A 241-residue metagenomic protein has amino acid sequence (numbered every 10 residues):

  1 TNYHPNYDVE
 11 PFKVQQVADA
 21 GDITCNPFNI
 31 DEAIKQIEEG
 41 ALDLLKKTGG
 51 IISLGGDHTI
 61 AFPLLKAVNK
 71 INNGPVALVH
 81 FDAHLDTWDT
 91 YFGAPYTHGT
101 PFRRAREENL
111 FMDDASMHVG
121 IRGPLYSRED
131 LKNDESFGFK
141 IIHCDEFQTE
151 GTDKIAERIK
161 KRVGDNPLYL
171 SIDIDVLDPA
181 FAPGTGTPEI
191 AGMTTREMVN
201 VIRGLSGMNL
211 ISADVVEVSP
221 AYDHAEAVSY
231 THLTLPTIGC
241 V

Functional and structural regions predicted by a protein language model:
T1-A77, H118, Q148-K160: Metal-dependent C-N hydrolase catalytic cores
G56, F81, V119, L170-I174 (+1 more regions): Active-site flanking residues adjacent to catalytic metal/cofactor-binding acidic residues
F62-P63, L85-T87, G93-E108, L125-S127: Active-site glycine-rich loop that binds ribose-phosphate moieties when present
A83-L85, G123, I174-V176, P220 (+1 more regions): Short, glycine/acidic-enriched loop or turn micro-motifs at the edges of active sites
Y91-A94, P183-A191: Short glycine-enriched, charge-decorated loop/helix-capping segments at active-site entrances that position
D113-A182: Active-site rim beta-loop-alpha module in soluble metabolic enzymes
E189-V201: Gly/Ser/Thr-rich active-site loops/lids in small-molecule metabolic enzymes that frequently grip phosphoryl groups
A213, T231-T237: Conserved small/polar residues in nucleotide/adenosyl-binding loops
